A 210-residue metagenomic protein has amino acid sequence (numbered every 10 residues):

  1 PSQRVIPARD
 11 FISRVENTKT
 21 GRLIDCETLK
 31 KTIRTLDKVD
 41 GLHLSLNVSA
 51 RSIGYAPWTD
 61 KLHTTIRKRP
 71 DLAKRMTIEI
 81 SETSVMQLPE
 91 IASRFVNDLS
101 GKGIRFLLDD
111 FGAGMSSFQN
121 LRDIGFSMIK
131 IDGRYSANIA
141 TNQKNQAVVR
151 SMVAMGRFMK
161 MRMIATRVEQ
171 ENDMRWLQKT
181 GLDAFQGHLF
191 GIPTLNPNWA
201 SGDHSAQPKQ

Functional and structural regions predicted by a protein language model:
P1-I12: A short, well-structured catalytic beta-strand-centered motif of the EAL phosphodiesterase domain for c-di-GMP
P1-Q3, S49-A56, R75-L88, K102-Q210: EAL-family c-di-GMP phosphodiesterase catalytic domain
S2, K19-A92, R167: Catalytic core of bacterial c-di-GMP phosphodiesterases, primarily the EAL and HD-GYP domains, capturing alpha-helical
S13-V15, N138: PAS-family sensory/regulatory domains
R14, K38, D123: Conserved catalytic core of Hanks-type protein kinase domains
F95: Conserved functional hotspot residues or short segments at active or partner-binding sites across diverse domains
